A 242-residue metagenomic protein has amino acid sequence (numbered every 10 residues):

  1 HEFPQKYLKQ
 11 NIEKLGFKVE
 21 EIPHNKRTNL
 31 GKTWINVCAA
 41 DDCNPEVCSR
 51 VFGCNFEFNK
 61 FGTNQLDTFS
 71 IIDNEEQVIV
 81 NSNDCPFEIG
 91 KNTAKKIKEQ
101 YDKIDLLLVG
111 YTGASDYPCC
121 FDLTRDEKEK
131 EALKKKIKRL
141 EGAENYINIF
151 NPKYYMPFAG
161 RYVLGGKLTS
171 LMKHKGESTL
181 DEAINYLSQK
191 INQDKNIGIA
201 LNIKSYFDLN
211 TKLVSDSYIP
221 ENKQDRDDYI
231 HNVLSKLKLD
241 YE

Functional and structural regions predicted by a protein language model:
H1-L8, Y155: Di-metal (Zn2+ and/or Mg2+/Mn2+) metal-binding site signature of metallo-dependent hydrolases with the MBL/beta-CASP
F3-Q5, K26, Y162: Alpha-helix capping/helix-boundary segments
N11-I12: The feature marks the mature, well-folded catalytic cores of soluble enzymes
G16-H24: Short hydrophobic/aromatic-enriched beta-strand-loop microsegments
E20-E21, V37, V80-S82, L107-G110 (+2 more regions): A structural signal for short, well-ordered beta-strand segments and their strand-loop junctions that often border
H24-K103, L108-D116, F207-Y241: Core dinuclear metal-dependent hydrolase active-site scaffold
G90-I191: Cap/insert and terminal regions of metallo-dependent hydrolase folds
Y154, G166, K173-E242: C-terminal regulatory/interaction regions
